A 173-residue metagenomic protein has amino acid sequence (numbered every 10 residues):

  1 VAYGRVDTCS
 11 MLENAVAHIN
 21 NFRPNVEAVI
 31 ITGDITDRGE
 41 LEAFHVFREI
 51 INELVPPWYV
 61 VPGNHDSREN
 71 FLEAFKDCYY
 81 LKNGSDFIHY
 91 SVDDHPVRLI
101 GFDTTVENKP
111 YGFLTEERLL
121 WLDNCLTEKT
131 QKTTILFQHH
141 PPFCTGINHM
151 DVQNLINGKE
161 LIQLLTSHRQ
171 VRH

Functional and structural regions predicted by a protein language model:
V1, V26, V97-V106, P141-C144: Short, basic/glycine-rich phosphate-binding loops at helix/coil junctions that contact nucleotide phosphates
V1-A2, E69, N108-Y111, C144-N148: A short acidic, helix-capping loop that chelates divalent metal ions and anchors anionic groups
V1-V46: N-terminal active-site segment of His-dependent metallophosphoesterases
G33-D34, G63, F102, H139: Active-site glycine-centered loops adjacent to acidic/histidine catalytic or metal-binding residues that shape
T36-D37, D66, P142: Short active-site segment of divalent metal-dependent hydrolases/proteases that encodes the spacing between
E40-K129, T133, Q153-Q170: Extended active-site neighborhood of metal-dependent phosphoesterases/phosphodiesterases
K129-T145: Short acidic, glycine-rich surface-loop motifs adjacent to enzyme active sites
